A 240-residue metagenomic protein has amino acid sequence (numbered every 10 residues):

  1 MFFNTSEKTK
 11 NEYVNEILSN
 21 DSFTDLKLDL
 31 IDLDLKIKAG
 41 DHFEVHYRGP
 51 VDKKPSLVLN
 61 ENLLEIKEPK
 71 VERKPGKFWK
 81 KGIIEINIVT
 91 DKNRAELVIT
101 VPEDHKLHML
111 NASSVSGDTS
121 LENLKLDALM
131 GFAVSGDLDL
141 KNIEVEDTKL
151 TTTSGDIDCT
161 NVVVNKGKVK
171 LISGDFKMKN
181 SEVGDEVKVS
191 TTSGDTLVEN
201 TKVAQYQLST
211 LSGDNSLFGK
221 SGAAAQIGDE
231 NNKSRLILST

Functional and structural regions predicted by a protein language model:
M1-N15: Gly/Pro-rich, low-complexity intrinsically disordered segments
Y13-D25, D34-K36, G40-H42, V58-D147 (+4 more regions): Right-handed parallel beta-helix
I31-L33, G40-K53: N-terminal beta-strand/beta-hairpin edge segment
H46-N62, S154, T192-V203: Generic detector of contiguous secondary-structure segments
Y47-R48, S56-L57, R73-I83, T152 (+2 more regions): A short, polar/proline- and glycine-enriched secondary-structure boundary/capping micro-motif
R48-V51, K92, H105, E182 (+2 more regions): Short solvent-exposed loop/turn micro-motifs enriched in small/polar/acidic residues
N142, D147-T151, I157-T240: Short, surface-exposed interaction patches in beta-rich subdomains that mediate adhesion/assembly near membranes
